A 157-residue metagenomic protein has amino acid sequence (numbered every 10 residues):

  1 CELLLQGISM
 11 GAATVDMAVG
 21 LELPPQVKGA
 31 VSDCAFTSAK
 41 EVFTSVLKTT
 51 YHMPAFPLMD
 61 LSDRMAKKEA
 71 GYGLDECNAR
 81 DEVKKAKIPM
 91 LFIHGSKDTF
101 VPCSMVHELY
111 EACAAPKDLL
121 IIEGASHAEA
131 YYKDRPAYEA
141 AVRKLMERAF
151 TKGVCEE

Functional and structural regions predicted by a protein language model:
C1-S9: Alpha/beta-hydrolase fold nucleophile elbow
M17-Y72: Hydrolase active-site cap/lid region
A66-E82, I88: Active-site nucleophile elbow and catalytic-triad environment of alpha/beta-hydrolase enzymes
A79, I88, P102-E111: Short alpha-helix in the alpha/beta-hydrolase fold that links the catalytic acid
K85-K87, F92-H94, D98: Short beta-strand/loop motif that positions the catalytic acidic residue of the alpha/beta-hydrolase fold
S96-V101, A128-E129: Acidic catalytic loop of the alpha/beta-hydrolase fold
Y110-E129, R135: Catalytic histidine neighborhood in serine/cysteine hydrolases with alpha/beta-hydrolase-type architecture
K133-E157: Catalytic active-site module of serine/aspartate enzymes centered on a nucleophile-bearing elbow/loop
